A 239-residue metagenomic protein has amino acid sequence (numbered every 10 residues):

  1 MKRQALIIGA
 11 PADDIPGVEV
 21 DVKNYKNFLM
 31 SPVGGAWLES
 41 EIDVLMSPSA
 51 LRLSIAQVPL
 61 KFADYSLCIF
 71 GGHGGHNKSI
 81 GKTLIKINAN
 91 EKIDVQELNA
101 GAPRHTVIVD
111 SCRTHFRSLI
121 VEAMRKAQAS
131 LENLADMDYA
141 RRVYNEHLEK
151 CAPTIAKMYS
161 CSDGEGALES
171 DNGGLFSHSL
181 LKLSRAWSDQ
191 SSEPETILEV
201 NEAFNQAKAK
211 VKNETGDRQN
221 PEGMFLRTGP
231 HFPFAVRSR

Functional and structural regions predicted by a protein language model:
M1-R239: Cysteine endopeptidase catalytic domains of the caspase/legumain-like
